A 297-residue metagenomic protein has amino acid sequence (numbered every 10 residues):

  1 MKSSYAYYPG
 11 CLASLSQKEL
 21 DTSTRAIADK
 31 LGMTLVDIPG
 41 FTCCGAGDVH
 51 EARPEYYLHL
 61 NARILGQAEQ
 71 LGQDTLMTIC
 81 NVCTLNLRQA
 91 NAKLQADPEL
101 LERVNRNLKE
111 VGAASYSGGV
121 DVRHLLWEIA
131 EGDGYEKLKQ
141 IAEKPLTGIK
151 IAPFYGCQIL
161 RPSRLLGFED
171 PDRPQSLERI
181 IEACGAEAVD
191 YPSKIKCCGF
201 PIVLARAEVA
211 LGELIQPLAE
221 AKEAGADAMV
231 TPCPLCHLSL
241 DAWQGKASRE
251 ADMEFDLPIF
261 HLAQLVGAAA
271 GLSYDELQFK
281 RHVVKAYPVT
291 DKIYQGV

Functional and structural regions predicted by a protein language model:
M1-V297: Iron-sulfur cluster-binding electron-transfer modules in prokaryotic oxidoreductases
